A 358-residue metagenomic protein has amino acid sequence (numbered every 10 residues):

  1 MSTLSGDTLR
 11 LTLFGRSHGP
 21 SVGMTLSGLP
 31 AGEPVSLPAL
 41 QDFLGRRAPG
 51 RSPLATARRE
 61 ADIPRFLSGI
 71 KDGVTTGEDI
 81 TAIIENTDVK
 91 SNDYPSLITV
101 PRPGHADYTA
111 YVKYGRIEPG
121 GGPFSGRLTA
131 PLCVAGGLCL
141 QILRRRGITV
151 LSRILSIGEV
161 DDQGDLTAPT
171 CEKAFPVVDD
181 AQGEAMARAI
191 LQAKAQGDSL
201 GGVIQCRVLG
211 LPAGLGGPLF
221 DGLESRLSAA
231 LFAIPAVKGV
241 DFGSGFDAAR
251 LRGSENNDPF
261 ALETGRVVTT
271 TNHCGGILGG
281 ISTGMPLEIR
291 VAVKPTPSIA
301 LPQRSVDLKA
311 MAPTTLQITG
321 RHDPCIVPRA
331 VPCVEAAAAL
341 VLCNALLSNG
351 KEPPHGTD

Functional and structural regions predicted by a protein language model:
M1-D358: Generic N-terminal targeting/processing segments that precede catalytic cores or assembly contacts
